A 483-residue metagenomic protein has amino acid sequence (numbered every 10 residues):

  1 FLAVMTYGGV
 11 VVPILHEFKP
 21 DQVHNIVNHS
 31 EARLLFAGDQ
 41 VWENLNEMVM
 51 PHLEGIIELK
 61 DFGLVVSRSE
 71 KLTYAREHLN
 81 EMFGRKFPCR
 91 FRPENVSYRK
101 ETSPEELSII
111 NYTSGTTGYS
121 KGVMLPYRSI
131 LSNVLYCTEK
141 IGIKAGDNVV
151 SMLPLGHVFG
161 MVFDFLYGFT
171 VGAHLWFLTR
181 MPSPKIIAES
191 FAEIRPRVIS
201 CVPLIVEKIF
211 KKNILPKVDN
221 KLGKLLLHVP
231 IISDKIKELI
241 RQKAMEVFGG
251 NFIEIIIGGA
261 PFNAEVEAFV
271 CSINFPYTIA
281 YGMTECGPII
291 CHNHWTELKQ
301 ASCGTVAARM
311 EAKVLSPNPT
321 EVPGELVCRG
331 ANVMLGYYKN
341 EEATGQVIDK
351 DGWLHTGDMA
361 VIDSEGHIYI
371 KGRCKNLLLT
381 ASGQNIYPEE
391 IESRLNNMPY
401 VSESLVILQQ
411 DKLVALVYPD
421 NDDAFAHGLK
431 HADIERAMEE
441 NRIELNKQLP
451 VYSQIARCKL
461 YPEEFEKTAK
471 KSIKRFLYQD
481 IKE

Functional and structural regions predicted by a protein language model:
F1-V12, H16-P20, N28-L34, D147-N148 (+3 more regions): A short helix-loop-beta submotif of the ANL/AMP-binding
T6-R85, D411: Structural core segment of the AMP-binding/adenylate-forming
G9-V27, D39-W42, L175-I194, I386-I391: ATP-dependent adenylate-forming carboxylate-activation enzymes
F18, L35, G330, L335-G336 (+1 more regions): AMP-binding/adenylate-forming catalytic core of the ANL superfamily
R76-Y112, Y119, G142-N148: Conserved pre-ATP/AMP-binding loop-to-beta segment of ANL
L131-N148, L155-Q242, N251, P276: Conserved AMP-binding/adenylation subdomain of ANL enzymes
V306, K313, N318-E321, E325-T380: Conserved ATP-binding/catalytic segment of the ANL
E403-L405, D411, R442-E483: Conserved C-terminal "lid"/linker of ANL adenylate-forming enzymes
